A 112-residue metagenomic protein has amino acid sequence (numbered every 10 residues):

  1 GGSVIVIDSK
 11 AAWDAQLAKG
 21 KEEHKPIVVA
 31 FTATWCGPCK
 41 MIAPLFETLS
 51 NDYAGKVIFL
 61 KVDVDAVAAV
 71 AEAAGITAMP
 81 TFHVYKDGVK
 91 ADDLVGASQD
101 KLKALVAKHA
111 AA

Functional and structural regions predicted by a protein language model:
G1-V4: N-proximal helix/coil linker or "cap" segments that precede and/or mark the start of modular domains
V6-P26: A short beta-strand-turn-helix
I7-D8, F31, I42-A69: Thiol-based oxidoreductase modules, predominantly thioredoxin-like and allied folds used for disulfide exchange
A11-D14, A68, D100: Acidic phosphotransfer microenvironment of two-component signaling modules
V28, F46, F59, A69-V70 (+1 more regions): A short, hydrophobic beta-strand/beta-hairpin element that forms part of a small beta-sheet core
T32-W35, A78: Short pre-active-site segment immediately N-terminal to redox-active cysteine/selenocysteine motifs in thiol-based
T77-A78, H83-A112: Non-catalytic, surface beta->alpha helical segment in thiol-disulfide oxidoreductase systems
